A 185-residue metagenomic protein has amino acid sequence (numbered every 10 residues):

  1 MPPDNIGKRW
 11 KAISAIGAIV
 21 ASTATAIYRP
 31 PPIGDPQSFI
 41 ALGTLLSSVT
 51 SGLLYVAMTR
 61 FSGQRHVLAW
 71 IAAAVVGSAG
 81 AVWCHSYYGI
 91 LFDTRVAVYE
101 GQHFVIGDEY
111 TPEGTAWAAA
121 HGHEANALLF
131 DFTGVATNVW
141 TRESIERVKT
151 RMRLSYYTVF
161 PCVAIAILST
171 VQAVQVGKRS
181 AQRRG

Functional and structural regions predicted by a protein language model:
M1-S78: N-terminal first transmembrane alpha-helix
P2-A12, T59-G63, A164-G185: Juxtamembrane interface at the cytosolic side of transmembrane helices
R9, R29, R60, R65 (+6 more regions): Arginine residue identity/basic-tract feature
T25-Y28, L46-Y55, A73-F92, L154-V176: Alpha-helical transmembrane segments and immediately adjacent membrane-interfacial amphipathic helices
A72-R142: Charge-rich cytosolic interhelical loops and cytosolic tails of multi-pass membrane proteins
W117-T133, V159-C162, A166-V171, V176 (+1 more regions): N-terminal start-of-domain structural block
D131-C162: Individual transmembrane alpha-helix segments
